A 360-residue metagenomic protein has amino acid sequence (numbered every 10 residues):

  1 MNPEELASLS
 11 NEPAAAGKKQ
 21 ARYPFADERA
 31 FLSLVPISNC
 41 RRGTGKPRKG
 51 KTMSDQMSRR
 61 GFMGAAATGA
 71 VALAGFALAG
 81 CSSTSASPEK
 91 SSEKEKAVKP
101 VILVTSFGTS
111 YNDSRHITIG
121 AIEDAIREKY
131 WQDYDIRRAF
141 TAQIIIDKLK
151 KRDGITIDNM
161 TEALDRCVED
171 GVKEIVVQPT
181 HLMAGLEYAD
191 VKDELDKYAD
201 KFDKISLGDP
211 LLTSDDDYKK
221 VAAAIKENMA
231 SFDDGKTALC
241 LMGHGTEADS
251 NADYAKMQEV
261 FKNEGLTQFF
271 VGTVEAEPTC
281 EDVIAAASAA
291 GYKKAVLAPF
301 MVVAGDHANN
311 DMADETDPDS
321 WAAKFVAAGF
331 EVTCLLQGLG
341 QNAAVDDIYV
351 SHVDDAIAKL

Functional and structural regions predicted by a protein language model:
N2, L9-N11, A16: Short linear segments in intrinsically disordered or otherwise low-structure-confidence regions
L6-L9, L32-L34: Leucine-biased recognition of intrinsically disordered, low-complexity hydrophobic segments
A14-L32, G50: Positively charged N-terminal leader segments that act as targeting/secretion signals
F31-T52: Short, Lys/Arg-enriched N-terminal segments with co-localized hydrophobic residues within the first ~10-30 amino acids
M53-A70: N-terminal secretory signal peptides and thylakoid transit peptides that target proteins across membranes
A79-G80: C-terminal motif of bacterial Sec signal peptides marking the signal peptidase cleavage site
S83-L360: Active-site-proximal alpha-helix that buttresses catalytic centers in soluble enzyme cores
